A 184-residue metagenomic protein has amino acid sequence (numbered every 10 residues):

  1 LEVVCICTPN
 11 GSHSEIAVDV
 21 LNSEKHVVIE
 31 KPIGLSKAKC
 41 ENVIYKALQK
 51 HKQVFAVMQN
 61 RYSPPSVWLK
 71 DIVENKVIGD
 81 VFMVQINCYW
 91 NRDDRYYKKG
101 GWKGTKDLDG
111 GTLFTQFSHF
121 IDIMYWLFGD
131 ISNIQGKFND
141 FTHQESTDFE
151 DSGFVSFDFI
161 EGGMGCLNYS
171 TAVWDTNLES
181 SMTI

Functional and structural regions predicted by a protein language model:
L1-K46: Beta-loop-alpha module in the N-terminal Rossmann-like domain of NAD(P)-dependent dehydrogenases, especially those
E2-V3, M83, M164: Short, Asp-centered acidic motifs that coordinate Mg2+ and/or phosphate in catalytic or ligand-binding sites
V3, E15, N42, W68-D71 (+2 more regions): Alpha-helical elements of Rossmann-like donor-binding domains used by nucleotide-donor carbohydrate transfer enzymes
I6, I29-E30, V54-A56, L167: Hydrophobic residues in well-ordered beta-strands that form the structural core
S23-K25, K50-Q53, G163: A short helix->loop->beta-strand "cap" motif at the edges of active sites that frequently abuts
N42-Q59, G79-I86: Rossmann-fold dehydrogenase core element
N60-S146: Predominantly a Rossmann-like dinucleotide-binding segment in NAD(P)-dependent oxidoreductases
T115, I121-I184: Contiguous beta-strand/loop segments that form the cofactor/metal-binding neighborhood of enzyme cores
